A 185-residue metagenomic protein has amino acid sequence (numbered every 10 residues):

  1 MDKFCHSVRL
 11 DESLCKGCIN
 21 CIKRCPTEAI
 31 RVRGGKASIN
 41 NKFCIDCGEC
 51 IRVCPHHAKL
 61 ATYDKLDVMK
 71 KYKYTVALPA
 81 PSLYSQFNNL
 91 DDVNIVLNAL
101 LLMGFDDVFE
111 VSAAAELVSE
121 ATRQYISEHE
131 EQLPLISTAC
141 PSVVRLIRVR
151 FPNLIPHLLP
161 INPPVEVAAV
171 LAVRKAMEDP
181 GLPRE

Functional and structural regions predicted by a protein language model:
D2-E12, K16-N41, I45, E49-D64: Iron-sulfur cluster-binding cysteine motifs and their immediate structural context in ferredoxin-like electron-transfer
T62-E185: Iron-sulfur-associated redox domains of electron-transfer enzymes in respiratory and anaerobic energy metabolism
